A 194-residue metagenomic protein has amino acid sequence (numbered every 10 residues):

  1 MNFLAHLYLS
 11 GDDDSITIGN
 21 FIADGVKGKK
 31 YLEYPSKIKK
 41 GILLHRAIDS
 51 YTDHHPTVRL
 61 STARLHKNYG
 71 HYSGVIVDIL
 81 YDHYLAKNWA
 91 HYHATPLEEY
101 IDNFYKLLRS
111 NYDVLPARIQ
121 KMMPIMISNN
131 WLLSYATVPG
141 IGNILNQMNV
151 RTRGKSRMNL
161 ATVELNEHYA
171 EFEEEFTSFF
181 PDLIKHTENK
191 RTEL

Functional and structural regions predicted by a protein language model:
M1-L43, A47-L194: N-terminal leader/auxiliary helical segments
